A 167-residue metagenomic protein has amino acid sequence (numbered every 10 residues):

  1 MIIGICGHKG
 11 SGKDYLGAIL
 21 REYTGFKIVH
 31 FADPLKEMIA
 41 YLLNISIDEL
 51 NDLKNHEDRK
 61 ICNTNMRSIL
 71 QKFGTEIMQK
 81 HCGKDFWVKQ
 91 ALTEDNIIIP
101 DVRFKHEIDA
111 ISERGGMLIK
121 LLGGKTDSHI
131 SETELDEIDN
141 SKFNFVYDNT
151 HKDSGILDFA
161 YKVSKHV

Functional and structural regions predicted by a protein language model:
M1-I3: Extreme N-terminal starter segment of soluble prokaryotic enzymes
C6, F31, P100-V102: Short His-Asn-centered micro-motif
C6-G7, Q90, S112-R114, K120-V167: Small-molecule kinase domains that catalyze NTP-dependent phosphoryl transfer to phosphate-bearing small molecules
G10: Walker A (P-loop) phosphate-binding loop of P-loop NTPases
K13: Conserved lysine of the Walker
L16: Hydrophobic positions on the alpha1 helix immediately C-terminal to the Walker A/P-loop
E22-V29: Post-Walker A helix-loop "phosphate-sensing" segment adjacent to the P-loop in P-loop NTPases
D33-N96: ATP-dependent small-molecule kinase phosphotransfer cores that center on conserved nucleotide phosphate-binding segments
